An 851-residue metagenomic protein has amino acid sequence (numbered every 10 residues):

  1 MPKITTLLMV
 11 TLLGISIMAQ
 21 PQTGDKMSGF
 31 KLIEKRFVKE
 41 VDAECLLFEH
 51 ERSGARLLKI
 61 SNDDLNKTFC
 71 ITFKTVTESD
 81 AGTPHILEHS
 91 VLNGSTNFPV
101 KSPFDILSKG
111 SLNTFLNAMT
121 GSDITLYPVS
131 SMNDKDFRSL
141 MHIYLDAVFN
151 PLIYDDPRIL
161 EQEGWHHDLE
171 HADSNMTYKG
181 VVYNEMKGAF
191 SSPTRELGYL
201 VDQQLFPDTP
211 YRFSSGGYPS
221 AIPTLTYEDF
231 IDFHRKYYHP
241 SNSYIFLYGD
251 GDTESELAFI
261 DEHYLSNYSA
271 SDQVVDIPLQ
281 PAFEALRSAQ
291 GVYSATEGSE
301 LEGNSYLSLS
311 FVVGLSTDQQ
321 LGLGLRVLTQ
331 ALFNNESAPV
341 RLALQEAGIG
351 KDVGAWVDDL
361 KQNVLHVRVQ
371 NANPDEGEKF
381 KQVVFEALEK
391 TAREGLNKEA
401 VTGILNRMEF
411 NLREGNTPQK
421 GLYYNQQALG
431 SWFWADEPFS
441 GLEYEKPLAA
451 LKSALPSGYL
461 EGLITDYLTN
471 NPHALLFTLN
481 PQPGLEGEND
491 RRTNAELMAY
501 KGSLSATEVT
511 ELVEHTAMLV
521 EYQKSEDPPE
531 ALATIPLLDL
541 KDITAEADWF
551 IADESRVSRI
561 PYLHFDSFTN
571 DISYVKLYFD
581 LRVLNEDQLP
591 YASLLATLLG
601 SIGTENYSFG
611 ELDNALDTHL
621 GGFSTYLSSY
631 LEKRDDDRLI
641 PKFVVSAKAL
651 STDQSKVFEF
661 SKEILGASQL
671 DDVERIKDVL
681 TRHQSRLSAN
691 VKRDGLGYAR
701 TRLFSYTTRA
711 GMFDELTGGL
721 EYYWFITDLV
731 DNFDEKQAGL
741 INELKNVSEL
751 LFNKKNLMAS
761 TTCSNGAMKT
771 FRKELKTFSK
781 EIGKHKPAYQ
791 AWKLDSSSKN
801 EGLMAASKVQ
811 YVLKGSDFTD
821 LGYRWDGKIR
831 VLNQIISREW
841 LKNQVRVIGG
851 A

Functional and structural regions predicted by a protein language model:
P2-V10: Sec-dependent signal peptide recognition, specifically the positively charged N-region followed immediately by
T11-M18: Hydrophobic h-region of N-terminal signal peptides that target proteins for export in Gram-negative bacteria
Q22-T68: Non-catalytic terminal extensions that flank enzyme cores
S61-D63, C70, Y183-S191, R195 (+10 more regions): His/Glu-based metal-binding/catalytic segments typifying zinc-dependent metallopeptidases
D64-V76, S102-N150, D156-D168, T194-S220 (+9 more regions): M16 family metallopeptidases and their MPP-like homologs
T83, L87-V91, L595: Active-site His/Glu-centered metal-binding helix of metallohydrolases
K179, E228-H263, G718, L740-L775: Non-catalytic, conformational "gating/processing" segments within enzyme and secreted inhibitor domains
D232-H234, Y244, T253-D272, E394 (+4 more regions): Extended, regular secondary-structure scaffolds
